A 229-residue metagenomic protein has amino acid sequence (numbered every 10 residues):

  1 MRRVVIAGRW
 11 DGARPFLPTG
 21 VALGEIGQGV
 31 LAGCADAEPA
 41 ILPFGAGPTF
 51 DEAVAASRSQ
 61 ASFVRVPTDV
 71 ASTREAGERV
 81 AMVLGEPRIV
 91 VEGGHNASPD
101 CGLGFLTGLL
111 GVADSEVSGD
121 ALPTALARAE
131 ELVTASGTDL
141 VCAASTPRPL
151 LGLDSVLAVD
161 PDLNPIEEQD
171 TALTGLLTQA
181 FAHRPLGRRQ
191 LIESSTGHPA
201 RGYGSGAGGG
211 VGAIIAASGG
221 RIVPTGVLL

Functional and structural regions predicted by a protein language model:
M1-L229: N-terminal loops that bind phosphate or other acidic moieties and the adjacent beta-alpha structural core
